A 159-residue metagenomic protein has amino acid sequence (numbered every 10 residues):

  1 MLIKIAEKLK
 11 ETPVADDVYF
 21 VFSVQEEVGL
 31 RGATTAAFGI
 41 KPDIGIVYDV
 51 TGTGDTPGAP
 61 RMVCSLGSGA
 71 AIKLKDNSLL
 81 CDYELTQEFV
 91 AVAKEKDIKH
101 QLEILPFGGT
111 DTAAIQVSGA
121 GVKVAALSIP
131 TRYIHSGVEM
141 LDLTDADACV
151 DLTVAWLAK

Functional and structural regions predicted by a protein language model:
M1, V24-V28, C81-E84, D145: Short, contiguous, pocket-lining structural segments that sit at or immediately flank catalytic/ligand-binding sites
M1-E27, L152-W156: Alpha-helical metal-binding/catalytic segments enriched in His/Glu/Asp
I3, T34-A37, A113-Q116: Short, hydrophobic alpha-helix immediately C-terminal to the catalytic nucleophile
E7-K10, F38-K41, Q116-G121: Alpha-helix C-terminal capping segments
V21, I44-I46, A125-L127: Hydrophobic/aromatic beta-strand patches that form the interior of the parallel beta-sheet core in alpha/beta enzyme
F22-V28, T51-G52, T131-Y133: Acidic, glycine-rich active-site loops and adjacent beta-strand->loop/helix elements that engage anionic groups
R31-K99: Metal-dependent peptidase/peptidase-like ectodomains
S68-V150, W156-A158: Active-site-adjacent substrate-binding region of metalloamidase/peptidase-like peptide-processing proteins
